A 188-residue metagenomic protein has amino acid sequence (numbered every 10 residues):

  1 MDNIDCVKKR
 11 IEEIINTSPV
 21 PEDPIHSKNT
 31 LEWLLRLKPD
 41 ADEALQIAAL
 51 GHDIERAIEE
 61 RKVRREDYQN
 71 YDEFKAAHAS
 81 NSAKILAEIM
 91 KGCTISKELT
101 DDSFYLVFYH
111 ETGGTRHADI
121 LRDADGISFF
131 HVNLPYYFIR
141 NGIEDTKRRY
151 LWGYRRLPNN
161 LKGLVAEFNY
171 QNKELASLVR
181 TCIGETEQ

Functional and structural regions predicted by a protein language model:
D2, I15-D42, G51, I95 (+1 more regions): Divalent metal-dependent phosphate-bond-processing catalytic cores, especially two-metal-ion Mg2+/Mn2+ enzymes that act
N3-L31, A57-E73: Active-site flanking loop/helix segments enriched in acidic
T30-W33, A76-G92: An active-site-proximal "capping" alpha-helix that borders the catalytic cofactor pocket
K38, E43, F74-H78: Secondary-structure capping and boundary motifs in well-ordered enzyme cores
E43-D67, S82, S103-E111, D125: His-Asp-centered metal-binding catalytic motifs of divalent-metal-dependent phosphohydrolases/nucleases
N70-A77, N141, D145: Alpha-helix N-cap and loop-to-helix initiation/capping positions
E88-G113: Internal catalytic-core helix/loop-beta-alpha segment that presents or stabilizes conserved functional determinants
